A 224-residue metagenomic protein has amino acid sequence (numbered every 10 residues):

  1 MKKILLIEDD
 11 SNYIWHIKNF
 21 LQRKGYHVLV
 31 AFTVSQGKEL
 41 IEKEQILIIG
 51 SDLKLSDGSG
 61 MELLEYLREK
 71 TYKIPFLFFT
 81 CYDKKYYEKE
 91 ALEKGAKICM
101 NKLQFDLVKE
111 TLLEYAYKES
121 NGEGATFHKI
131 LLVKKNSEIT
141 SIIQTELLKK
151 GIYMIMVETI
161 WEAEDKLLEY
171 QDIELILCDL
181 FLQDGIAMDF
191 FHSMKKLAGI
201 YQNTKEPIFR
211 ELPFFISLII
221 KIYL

Functional and structural regions predicted by a protein language model:
M1-L5, F105-K129, K134-Q144, W161 (+2 more regions): Non-catalytic signal-transmission and effector/linker regions of two-component phosphorelay proteins
I7-E8, A31, I49, V133-K134 (+2 more regions): Conserved sequence signature across two-component system core domains
D10-Q36, S137-M156: Two-component/phosphorelay signaling modules centered on CheY-like receiver
V30-E39, G60, M156-D165, A187: Helix N-cap/capping motif at the beta->alpha junctions
E39, M61-K73, M188-F209: Short amphipathic alpha-helix used as the core "switch/output" element in two-component signaling
E44-G50, L55, Q171-L177, L182: Active-site beta3 strand of CheY-like receiver
I49, F76, C99-M100, I176: Two-component signal transduction core modules
E62, D83-M100, D106, M188-D189 (+2 more regions): Alpha4 helix (beta4-alpha4-beta5 surface) of REC/receiver domains from two-component response regulators
